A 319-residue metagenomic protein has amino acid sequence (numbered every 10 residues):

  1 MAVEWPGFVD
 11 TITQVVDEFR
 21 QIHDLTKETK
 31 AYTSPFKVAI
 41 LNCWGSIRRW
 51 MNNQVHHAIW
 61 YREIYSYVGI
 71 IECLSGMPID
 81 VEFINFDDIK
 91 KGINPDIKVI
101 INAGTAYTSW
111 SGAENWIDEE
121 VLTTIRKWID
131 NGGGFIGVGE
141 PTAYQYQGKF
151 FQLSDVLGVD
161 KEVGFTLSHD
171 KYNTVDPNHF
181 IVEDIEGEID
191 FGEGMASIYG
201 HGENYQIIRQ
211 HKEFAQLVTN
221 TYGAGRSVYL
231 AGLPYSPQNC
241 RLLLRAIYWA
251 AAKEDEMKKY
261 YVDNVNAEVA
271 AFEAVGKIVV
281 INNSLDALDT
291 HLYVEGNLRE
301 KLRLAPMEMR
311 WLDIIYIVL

Functional and structural regions predicted by a protein language model:
M1-G69, S168-H169, V175, R209-Q210 (+3 more regions): Hydrophobic targeting/anchoring helices
V3, R49-R62, T108-E119, Y146 (+1 more regions): Short, flexible/disordered intra-domain loops and linkers
G45-I47, A106-T108, P141-Q145, L233-S236: Solvent-exposed loop/turn segments at secondary-structure junctions within structured extracellular/periplasmic domains
W50, F165-G223, L233-R241, Y248-E295: Catalytic beta-strand/loop cores that center a nucleophilic Ser/Cys/Thr and support acyl-enzyme chemistry
E72-I93: A short, well-structured beta->alpha microelement
K98-T108, I136, S227-Y229, V279: Structural motif
G112-G187: A glycine-rich, often tryptophan-bearing local segment used as a flexible ligand/cofactor-contacting loop or short
K301-L319: C-terminal beta-strand-rich structural cap/linker in extracellular carbohydrate-active enzymes
